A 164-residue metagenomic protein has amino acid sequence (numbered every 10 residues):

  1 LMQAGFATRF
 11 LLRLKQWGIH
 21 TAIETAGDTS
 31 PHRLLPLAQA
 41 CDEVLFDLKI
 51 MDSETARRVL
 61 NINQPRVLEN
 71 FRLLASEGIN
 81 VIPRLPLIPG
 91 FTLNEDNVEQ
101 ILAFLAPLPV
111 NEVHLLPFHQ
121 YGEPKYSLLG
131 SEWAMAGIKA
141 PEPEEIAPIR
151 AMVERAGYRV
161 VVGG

Functional and structural regions predicted by a protein language model:
L1-Y121, S127: Conserved AdoMet/S-adenosylmethionine-binding subsite of the radical SAM
N70, L115, I138, R155 (+1 more regions): Intrinsic structural disorder
D96-L108, K125-Y126, E144-G164: C-terminal accessory regions of radical SAM enzymes
S127-A136: Short glycine/proline- and charge-enriched loop/turn segments that cap or connect secondary-structure elements
M135-E145: Short, flexible active-site recognition loops that position polar ligands and cofactors
